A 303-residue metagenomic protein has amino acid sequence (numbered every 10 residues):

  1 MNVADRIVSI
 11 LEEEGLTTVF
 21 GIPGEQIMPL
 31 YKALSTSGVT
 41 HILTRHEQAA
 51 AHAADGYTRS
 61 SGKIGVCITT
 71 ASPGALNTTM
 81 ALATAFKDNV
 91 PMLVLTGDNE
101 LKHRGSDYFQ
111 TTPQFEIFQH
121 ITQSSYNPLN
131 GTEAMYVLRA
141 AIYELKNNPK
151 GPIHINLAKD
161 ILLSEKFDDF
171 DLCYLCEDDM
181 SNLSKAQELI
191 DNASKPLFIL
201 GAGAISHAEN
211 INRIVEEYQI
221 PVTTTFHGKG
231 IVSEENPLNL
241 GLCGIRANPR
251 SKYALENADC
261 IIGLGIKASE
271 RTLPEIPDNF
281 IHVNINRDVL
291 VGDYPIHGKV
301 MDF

Functional and structural regions predicted by a protein language model:
M1-F303: N-terminal alpha/beta PP-like core and its mobile active-site loop of ThDP/TPP-dependent enzymes
